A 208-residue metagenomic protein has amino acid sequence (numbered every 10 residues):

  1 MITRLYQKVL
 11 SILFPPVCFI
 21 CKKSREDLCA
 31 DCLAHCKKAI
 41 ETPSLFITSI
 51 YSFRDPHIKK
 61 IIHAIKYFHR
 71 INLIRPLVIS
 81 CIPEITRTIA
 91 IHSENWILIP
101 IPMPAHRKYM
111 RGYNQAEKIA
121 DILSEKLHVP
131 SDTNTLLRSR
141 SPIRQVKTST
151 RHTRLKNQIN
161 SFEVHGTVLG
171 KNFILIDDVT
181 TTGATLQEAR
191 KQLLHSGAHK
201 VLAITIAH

Functional and structural regions predicted by a protein language model:
M1-H208: Glycine-rich phosphate/pyrophosphate-handling loop used in enzymes and phosphotransfer proteins
